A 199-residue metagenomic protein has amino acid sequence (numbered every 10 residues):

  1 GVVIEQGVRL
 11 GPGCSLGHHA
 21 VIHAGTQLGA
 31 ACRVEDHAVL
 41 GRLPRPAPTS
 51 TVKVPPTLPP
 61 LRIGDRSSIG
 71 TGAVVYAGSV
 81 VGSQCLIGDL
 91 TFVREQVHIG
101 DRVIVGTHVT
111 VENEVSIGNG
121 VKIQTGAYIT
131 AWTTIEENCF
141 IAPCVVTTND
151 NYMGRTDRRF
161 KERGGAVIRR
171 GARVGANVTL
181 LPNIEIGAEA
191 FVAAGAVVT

Functional and structural regions predicted by a protein language model:
V2-T199: Structural signal for interior beta-strand "rungs" in well-ordered beta-sheet cores of soluble enzyme domains
